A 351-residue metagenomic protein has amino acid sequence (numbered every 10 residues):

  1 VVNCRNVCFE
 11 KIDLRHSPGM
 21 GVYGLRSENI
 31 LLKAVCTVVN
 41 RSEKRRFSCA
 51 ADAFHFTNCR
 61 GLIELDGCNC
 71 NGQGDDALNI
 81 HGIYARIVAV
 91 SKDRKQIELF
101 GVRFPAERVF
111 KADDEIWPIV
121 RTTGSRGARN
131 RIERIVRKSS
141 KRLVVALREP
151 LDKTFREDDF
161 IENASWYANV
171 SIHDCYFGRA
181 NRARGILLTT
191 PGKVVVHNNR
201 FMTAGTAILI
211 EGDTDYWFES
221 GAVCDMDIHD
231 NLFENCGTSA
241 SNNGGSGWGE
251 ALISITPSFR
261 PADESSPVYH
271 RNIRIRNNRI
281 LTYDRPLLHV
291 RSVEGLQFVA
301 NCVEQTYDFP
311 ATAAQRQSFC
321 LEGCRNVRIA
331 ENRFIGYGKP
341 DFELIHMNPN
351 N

Functional and structural regions predicted by a protein language model:
V2, N6-V7, I12, M20 (+22 more regions): Solenoid scaffold repeats with emphasis on beta-solenoid/beta-helix
C4-V7, R15-G19, S27-I30, V35-R41 (+12 more regions): Surface-exposed loop/turn segments connecting beta-strands in extracellular beta-rich domains
P18-Y23, N40-D52, G74-I80, R121 (+6 more regions): Short glycine/acidic-rich loop motifs that flank beta-strands on beta-rich extracellular proteins
D52-H55, D159-I161, A183-G185, T214-E219 (+3 more regions): Short, recurring structural edge motifs at helix starts
R86-E115: Surface beta-strand/loop "capping" patches
F104-K141: Ser/Thr/Gly-rich low-complexity blocks that favor extended beta-strand/coil architectures
R126-V170, D174, G178-A180, G185-L187: Small/polar beta-strand repeat architecture
